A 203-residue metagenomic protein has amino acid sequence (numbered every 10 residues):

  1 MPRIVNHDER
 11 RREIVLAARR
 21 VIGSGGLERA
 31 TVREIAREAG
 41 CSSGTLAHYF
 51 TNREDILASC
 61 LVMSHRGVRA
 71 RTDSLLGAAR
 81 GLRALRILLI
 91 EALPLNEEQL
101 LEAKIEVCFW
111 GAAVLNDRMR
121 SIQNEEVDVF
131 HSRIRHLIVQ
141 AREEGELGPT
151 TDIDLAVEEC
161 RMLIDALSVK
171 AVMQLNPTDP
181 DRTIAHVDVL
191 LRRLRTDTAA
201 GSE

Functional and structural regions predicted by a protein language model:
M1-E9, R20, A199-E203: N-terminal intrinsically disordered/low-complexity leader segments
E13, A17-S59: Helix-turn-helix
S24-E28, A78, Q99, E144: Short coil/turn segments at alpha/beta junctions that flank glycine-rich nucleotide-binding fingerprints
S59, D73-A103, I153-C160, I184 (+1 more regions): Hydrophobic alpha-helical connector segments
V62-V68: Short, basic, alpha-helical segments at the C-terminal edge of helix-turn-helix-like DNA-binding modules
R83, R120-N124, D128, R142-E203: Hydrophobic/aromatic-rich alpha-helical bundle segments in the mid-to-C-terminal region
A84, E97-R120: Amphipathic alpha-helical segments used for helix-helix packing
